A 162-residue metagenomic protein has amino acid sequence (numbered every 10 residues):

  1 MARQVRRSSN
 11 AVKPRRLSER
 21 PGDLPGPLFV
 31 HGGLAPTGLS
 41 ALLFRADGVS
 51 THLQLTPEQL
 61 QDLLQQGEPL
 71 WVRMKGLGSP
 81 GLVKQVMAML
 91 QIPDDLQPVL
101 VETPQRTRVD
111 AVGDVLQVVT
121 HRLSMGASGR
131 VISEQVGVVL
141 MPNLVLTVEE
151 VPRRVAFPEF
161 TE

Functional and structural regions predicted by a protein language model:
M1-E162: Peripheral, non-transmembrane regulatory/ligand-interaction domains of membrane transport proteins
